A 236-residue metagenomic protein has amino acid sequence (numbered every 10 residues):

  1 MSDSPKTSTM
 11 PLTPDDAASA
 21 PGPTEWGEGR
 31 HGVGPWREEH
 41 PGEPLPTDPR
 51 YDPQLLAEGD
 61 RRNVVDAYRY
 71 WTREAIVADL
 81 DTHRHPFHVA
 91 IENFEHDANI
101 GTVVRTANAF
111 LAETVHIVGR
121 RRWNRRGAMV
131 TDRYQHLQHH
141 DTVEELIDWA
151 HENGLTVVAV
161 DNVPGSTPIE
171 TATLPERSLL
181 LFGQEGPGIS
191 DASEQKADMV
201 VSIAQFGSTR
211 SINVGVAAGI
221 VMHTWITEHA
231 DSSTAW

Functional and structural regions predicted by a protein language model:
M1-W236: Post-transcriptional modification and biogenesis factors for structured RNAs of the translation apparatus
